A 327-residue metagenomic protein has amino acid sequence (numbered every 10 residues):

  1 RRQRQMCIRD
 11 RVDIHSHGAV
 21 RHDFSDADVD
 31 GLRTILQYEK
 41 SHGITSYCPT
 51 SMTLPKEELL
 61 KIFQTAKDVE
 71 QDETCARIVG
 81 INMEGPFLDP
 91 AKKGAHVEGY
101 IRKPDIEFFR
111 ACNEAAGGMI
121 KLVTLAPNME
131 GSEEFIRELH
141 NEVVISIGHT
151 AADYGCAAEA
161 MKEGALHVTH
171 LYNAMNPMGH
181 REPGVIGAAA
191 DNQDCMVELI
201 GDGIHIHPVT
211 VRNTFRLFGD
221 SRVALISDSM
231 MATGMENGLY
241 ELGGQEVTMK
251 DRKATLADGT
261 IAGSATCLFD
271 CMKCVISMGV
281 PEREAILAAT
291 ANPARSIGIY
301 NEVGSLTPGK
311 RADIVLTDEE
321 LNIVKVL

Functional and structural regions predicted by a protein language model:
Q3-I8: Short, small-residue-biased leader/transition segments that mark boundaries at the very start of proteins
R9, Q37-C48, D89-G117, E159-L171 (+3 more regions): Active-site gating loops and adjacent loop-to-helix segments of metal-dependent hydrolytic enzymes
R9-V29: Di-metal (Zn2+ and/or Mg2+/Mn2+) metal-binding site signature of metallo-dependent hydrolases with the MBL/beta-CASP
H15, M83, L139, V168 (+2 more regions): Conserved, mostly hydrophobic/aromatic
H17, R21, R33-I62, A76-D89 (+5 more regions): Divalent metal-dependent hydrolysis catalytic cores, especially in the metallo-beta-lactamase
F63-E84, K92-Y154: Metal-dependent enolase-superfamily TIM-barrel catalytic cores that perform enediolate-based chemistry
E114-M235: Active-site core of metal-dependent hydrolases
G187-V197, G203, F215-S227, A232-T317: His/Asp/Glu-enriched, well-ordered alpha-helical/loop segment that forms or immediately abuts the divalent-metal
